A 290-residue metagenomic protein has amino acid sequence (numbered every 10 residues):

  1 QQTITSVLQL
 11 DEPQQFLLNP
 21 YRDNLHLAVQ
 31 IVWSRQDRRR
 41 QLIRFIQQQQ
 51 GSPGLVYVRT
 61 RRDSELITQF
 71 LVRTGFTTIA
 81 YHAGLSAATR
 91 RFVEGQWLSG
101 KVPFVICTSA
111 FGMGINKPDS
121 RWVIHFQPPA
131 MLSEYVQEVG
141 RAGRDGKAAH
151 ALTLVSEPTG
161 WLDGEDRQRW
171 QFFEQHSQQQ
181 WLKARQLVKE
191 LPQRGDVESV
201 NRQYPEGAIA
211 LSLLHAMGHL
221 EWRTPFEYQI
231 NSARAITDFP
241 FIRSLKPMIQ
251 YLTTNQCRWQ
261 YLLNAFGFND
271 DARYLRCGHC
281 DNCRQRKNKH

Functional and structural regions predicted by a protein language model:
Q1-L17: Post-DEXD/H (motif II) to motif III coupling segment of the RecA-like Helicase ATP-binding lobe
S6-Q9, Q30, S156, G267: A generic structural signal for secondary-structure junctions that act as hinges or helix/strand caps at the edges
Q9-L10, S34, R141-R144: Residue-level marker of structural boundaries
D11, D23, M113, K147: Residue-level signal for beta-strand positions within conserved beta-sheet cores that form or flank
Q14-T68: Conserved interdomain linker/interface between the two RecA-like ATPase lobes of SF2 helicase motors
Q49-Y57, R61-E65, Q69-R90, G95-S109 (+1 more regions): C-terminal helicase lobe
